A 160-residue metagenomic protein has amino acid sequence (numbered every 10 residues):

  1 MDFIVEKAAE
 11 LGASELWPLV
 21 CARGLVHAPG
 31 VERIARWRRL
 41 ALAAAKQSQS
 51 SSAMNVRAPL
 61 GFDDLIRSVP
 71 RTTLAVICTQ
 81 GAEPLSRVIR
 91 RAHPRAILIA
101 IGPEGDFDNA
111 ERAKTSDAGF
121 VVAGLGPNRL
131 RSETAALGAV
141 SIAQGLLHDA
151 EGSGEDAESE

Functional and structural regions predicted by a protein language model:
M1-I77: RNA substrate-binding interface of SAM-dependent RNA methyltransferases
K7-L11, R33-I34, R90-R95, A113-A118 (+1 more regions): Short, solvent-exposed amphipathic alpha-helical segments in soluble enzyme and RNA/protein-processing domains
R23-L25, A82, E104-G105, Q144: Short, glycine/serine-rich, charged loops/turns that create anion-binding and catalytic segments at active sites
A28-G30, D64-V69, S86-R90, A110-R112 (+1 more regions): Short, well-ordered secondary-structure micro-motifs
M54, E104, N128, S132: Glycine- and other small-residue-rich loops at beta-strand/loop junctions that grip anionic moieties
L60-I66, E83-L85, L130: A short acidic, often aromatic-flanked loop/helix-cap motif at beta-alpha or helix-coil junctions that lines enzyme
T72-K114, F120-L125: Active-site/ligand-binding-proximal alpha/beta "capping" segment
N109-E160: Structured adenosyl-cofactor binding patch, chiefly the S-adenosyl-L-methionine
